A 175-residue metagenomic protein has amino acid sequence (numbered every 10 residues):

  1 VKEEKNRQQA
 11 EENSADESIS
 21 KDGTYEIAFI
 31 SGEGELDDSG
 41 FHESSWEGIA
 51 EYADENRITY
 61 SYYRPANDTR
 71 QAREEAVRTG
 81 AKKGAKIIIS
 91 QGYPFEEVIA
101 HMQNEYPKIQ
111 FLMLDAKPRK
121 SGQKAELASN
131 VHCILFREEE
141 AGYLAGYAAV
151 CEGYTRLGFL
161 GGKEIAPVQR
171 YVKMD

Functional and structural regions predicted by a protein language model:
V1-Y25: Short, low-complexity disordered leader/linker segments with a strong preference for bacterial N-terminal type II
D16, S20-D22, E26-E55, Y63-E74 (+2 more regions): Extracytoplasmic "Venus flytrap"
R70-A85: Short, well-structured alpha-helical segments in soluble
G84-Y93, Q110-L114: Periplasmic-binding protein-like
Q91-H101, E105: Hydrophobic alpha-helical
V98-A100, R119-G122, E140-A148: Short, charged beta->alpha transition segments
N104-L135: Flexible loop/hinge segments that line or gate small-molecule binding clefts
A141-D175: An alpha-beta-alpha
